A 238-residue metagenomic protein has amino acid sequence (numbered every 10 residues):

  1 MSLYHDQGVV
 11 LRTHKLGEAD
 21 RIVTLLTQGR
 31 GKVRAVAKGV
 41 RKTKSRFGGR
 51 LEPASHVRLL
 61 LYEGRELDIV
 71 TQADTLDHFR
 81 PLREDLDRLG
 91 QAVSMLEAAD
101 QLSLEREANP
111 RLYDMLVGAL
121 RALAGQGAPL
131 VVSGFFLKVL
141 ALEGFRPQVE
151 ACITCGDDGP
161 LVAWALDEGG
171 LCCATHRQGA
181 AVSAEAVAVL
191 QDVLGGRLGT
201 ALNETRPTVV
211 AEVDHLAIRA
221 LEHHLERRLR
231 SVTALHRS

Functional and structural regions predicted by a protein language model:
M1-S238: Non-catalytic alpha-helical scaffolds and adjoining flexible linkers that form interface surfaces for assembly
